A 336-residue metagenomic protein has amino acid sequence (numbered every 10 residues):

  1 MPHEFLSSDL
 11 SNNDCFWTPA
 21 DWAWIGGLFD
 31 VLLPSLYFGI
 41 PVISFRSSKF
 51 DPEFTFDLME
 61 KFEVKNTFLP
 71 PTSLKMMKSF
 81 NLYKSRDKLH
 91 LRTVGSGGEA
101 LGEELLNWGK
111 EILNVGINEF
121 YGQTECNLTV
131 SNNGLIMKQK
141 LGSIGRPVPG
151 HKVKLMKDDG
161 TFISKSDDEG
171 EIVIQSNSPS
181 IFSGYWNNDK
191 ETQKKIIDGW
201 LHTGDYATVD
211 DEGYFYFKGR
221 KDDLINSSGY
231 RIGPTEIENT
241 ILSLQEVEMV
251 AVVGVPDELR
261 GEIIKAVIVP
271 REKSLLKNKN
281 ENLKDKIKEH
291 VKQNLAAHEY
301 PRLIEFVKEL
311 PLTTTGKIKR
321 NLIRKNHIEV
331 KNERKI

Functional and structural regions predicted by a protein language model:
M1-K65, M76, F80: Conserved AMP-binding/adenylation subdomain of ANL enzymes
Y37, V64-L69, K78-Q139, K152: Gly/Ser/Thr-rich phosphate-binding loop
T67, S178, S183-G184, E191 (+2 more regions): AMP-binding/adenylate-forming catalytic core of the ANL superfamily
G98, G122, G145, D205 (+1 more regions): Active-site glycine-centered loops adjacent to acidic/histidine catalytic or metal-binding residues that shape
P147-G150, T161-K194, I232: Conserved ATP/PPi-binding loop(s) of AMP-dependent carboxylate-activating enzymes
K154-Q175, V209-E212, L275-K284, K319: Conserved beta-loop-beta connector loops within the AMP-binding
L259, K265, V307-H327: Flexible lysine-rich "adenylation lid" loop at the C-terminal edge of ANL adenylation domains
Q293-K317, R334-I336: AMP-binding/adenylate-forming catalytic domain of the ANL superfamily
